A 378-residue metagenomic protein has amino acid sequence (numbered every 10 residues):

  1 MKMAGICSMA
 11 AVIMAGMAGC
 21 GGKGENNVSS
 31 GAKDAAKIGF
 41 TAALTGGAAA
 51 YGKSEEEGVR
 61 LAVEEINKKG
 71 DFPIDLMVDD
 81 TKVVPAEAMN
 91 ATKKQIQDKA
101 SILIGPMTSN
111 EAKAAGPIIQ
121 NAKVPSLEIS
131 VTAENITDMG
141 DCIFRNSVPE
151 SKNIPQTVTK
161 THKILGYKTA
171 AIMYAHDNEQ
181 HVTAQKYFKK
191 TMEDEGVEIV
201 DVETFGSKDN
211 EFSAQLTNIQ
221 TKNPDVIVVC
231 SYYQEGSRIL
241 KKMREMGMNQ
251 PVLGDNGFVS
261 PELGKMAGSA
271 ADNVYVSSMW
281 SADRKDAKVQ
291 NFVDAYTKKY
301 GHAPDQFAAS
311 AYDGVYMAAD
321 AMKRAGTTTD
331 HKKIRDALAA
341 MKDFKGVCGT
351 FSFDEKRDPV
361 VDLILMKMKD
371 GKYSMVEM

Functional and structural regions predicted by a protein language model:
M1-K37, K68-K69: Short, low-complexity disordered leader/linker segments with a strong preference for bacterial N-terminal type II
K23-V28, A35, Y51-E57, E65 (+3 more regions): Beta-alpha junction/loop-to-helix N-cap segments that form part of ligand/metal-binding clefts
S30-A32, G39-R60, I66, D79-P85 (+5 more regions): Extracytoplasmic "Venus flytrap"
A88, N146-T169, V182, E211-S213 (+4 more regions): Hydrophobic alpha-helical segments within soluble ligand-binding/sensing domains
I119, Q185-S277: Extracellular/periplasmic bilobed ligand-binding domains
I143-T204, V226, A318, M322: An alpha-beta-alpha
L240-Y312, K367, K372-M375: Extracellular/periplasmic periplasmic-binding protein-like sensory domains
K298-A308, A319-K372: Segments of small-molecule ligand-sensing domains
